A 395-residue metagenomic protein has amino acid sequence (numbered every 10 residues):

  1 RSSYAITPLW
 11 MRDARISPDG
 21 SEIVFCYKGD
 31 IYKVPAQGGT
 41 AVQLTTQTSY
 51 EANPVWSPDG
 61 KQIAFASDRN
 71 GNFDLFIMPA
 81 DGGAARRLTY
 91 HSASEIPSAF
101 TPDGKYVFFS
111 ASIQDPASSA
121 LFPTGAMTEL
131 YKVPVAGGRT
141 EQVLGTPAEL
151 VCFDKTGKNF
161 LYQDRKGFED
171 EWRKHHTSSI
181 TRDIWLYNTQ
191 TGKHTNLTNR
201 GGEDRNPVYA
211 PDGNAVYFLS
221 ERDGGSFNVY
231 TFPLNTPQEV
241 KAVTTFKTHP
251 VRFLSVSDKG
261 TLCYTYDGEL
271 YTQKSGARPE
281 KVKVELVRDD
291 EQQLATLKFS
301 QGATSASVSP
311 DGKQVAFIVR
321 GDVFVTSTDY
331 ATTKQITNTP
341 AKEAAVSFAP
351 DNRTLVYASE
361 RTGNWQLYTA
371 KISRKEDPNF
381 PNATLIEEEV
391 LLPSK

Functional and structural regions predicted by a protein language model:
S2-A36, S307: Mature N-terminal segment immediately following signal peptide/propeptide cleavage in secreted/periplasmic
P8, C26-K33, T46-E51, A64-F76 (+18 more regions): A flexible loop/linker signature enriched in serine peptidases of the S9 family
R15, V55, A99, C152 (+4 more regions): Conserved beta-strand position repeated across blades of beta-propeller domains
A41: Glycine/alanine-rich phosphate-binding loops at beta-alpha junctions
K298-A306: Compositionally biased low-complexity segments at domain edges in trafficked proteins and select soluble regulators
S307-K313: Extended repeat-based solenoid scaffolds, especially LRR ectodomains and other repeat-derived architectures
